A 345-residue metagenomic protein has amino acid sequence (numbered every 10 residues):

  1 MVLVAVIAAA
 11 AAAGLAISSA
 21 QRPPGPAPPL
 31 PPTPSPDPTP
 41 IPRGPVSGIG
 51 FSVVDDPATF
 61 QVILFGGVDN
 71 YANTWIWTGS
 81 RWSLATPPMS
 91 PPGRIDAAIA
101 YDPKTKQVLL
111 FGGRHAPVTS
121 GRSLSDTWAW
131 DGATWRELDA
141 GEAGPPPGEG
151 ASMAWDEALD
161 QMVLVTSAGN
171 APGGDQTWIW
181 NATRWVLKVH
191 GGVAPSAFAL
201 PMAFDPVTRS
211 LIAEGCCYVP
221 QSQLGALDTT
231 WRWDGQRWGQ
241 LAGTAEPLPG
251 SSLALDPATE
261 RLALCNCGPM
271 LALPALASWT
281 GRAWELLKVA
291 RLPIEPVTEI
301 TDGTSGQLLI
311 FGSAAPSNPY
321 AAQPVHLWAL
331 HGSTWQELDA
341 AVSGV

Functional and structural regions predicted by a protein language model:
L3-A13: Core hydrophobic alpha-helical transmembrane segments of single-pass membrane proteins
A13-G25: Hydrophobic single-pass membrane-insertion segments
G25-V345: Kelch-like beta-propeller repeat domains
